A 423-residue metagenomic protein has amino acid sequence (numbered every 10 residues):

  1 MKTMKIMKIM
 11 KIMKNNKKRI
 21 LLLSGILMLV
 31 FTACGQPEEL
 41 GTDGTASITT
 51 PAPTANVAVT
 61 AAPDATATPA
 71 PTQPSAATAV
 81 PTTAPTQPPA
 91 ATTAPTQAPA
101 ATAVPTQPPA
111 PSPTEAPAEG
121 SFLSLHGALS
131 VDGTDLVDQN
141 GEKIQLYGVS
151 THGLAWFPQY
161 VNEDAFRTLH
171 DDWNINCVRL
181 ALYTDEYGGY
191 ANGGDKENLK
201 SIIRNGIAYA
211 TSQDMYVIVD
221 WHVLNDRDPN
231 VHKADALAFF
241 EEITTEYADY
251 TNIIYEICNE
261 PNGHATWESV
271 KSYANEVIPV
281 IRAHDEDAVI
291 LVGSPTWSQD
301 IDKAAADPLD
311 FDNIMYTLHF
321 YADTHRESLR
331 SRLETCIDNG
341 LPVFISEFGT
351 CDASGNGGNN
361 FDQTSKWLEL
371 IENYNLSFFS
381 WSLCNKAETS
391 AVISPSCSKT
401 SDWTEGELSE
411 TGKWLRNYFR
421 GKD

Functional and structural regions predicted by a protein language model:
M1-N15, Q97: Compositionally biased, intrinsically disordered low-complexity segments enriched for polar/charged residues
K18-E38: Sec-dependent N-terminal signal peptides of Gram-positive bacterial secreted proteins and lipoproteins
C34, E38-A116: Ser/Thr-rich, Proline-interspersed low-complexity disordered segments
P109-C177, G193, K413-L415, R420-G421: N-terminal carbohydrate-binding accessory modules
A128-L129, G153, P158-Q159, K233 (+3 more regions): Extracellular glycoside hydrolase catalytic/binding regions
S150, T184, W221-N225, N259-P261 (+1 more regions): Short, histidine-centered active-site or binding-site loop motifs used for metal coordination, general acid-base
N162-D226, K233-A238, I281-H284, N360-N375: Aromatic-lined substrate-binding rim segments of carbohydrate-active enzymes
